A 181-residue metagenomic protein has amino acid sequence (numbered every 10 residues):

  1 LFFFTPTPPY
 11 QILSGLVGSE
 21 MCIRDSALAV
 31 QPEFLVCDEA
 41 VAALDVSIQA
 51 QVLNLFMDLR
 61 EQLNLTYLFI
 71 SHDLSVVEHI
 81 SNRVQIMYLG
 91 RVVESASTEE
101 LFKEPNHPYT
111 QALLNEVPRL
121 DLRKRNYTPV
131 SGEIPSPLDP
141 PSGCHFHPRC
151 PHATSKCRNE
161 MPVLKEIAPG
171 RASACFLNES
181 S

Functional and structural regions predicted by a protein language model:
L1-G18, I23: Single conserved hydrophobic/aromatic residue that forms the stacking wall/gate of nucleotide- or nucleobase-binding
T7-Y10, N54-F56, S131, E160-P162: A generic local structural motif
G15, V77-H79, G143: Conserved Q-loop
S19-E20, A50, P135: Conserved ABC ATPase nucleotide-binding domain "signature" region
Q31: Conserved catalytic motifs of ABC-family nucleotide-binding domains
V36-L44, I48-N126: P-loop NTP-binding/switch modules centered on Walker-like glycine-rich loops
S97-S181: Short catalytic/signature loops enriched in Gly
